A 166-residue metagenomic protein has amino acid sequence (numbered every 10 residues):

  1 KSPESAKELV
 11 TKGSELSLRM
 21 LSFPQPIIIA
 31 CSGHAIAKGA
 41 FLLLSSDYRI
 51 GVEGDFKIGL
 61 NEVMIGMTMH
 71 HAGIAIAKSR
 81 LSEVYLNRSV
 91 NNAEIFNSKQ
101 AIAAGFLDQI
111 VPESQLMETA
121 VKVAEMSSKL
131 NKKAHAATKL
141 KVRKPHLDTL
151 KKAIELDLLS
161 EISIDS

Functional and structural regions predicted by a protein language model:
K1-L16: Glycine- (often His-adjacent) and acidic-residue-rich active-site loop that binds/positions the CoA thioester
L16-I65: Glycine-rich beta-to-alpha active-site loop
A37, A93-Q100: Acidic, divalent-metal-coordinating active-site segment for phosphoryl/phosphodiester hydrolysis, typified by short
L42-L44, A101, A120: Hydrophobic/aromatic residues within transmembrane alpha-helices of multi-pass small-molecule transporters
Y48, R88, N92-E94, Q109: Well-ordered beta-strand positions
G51-V52, A104-A153: C-terminal long alpha-helix characteristic of the crotonase
G73-V84: Hydrophobic, secondary-structure "cap" segments at the distal end of domains
